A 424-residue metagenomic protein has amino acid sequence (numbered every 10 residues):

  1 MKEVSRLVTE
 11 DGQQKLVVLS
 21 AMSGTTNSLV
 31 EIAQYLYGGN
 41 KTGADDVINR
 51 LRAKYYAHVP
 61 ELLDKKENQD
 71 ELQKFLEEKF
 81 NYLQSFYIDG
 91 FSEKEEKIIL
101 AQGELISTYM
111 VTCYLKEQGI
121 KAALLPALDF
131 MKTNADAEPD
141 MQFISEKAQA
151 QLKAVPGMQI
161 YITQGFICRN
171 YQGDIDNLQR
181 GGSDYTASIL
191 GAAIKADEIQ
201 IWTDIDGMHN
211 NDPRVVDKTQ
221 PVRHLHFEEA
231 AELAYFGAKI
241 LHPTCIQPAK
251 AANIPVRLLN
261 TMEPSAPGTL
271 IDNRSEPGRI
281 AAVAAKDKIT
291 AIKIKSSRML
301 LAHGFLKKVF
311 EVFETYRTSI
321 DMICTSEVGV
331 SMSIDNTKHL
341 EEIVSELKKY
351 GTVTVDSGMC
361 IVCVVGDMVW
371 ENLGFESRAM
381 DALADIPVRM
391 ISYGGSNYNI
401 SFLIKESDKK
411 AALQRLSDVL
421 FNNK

Functional and structural regions predicted by a protein language model:
M1-H242, I246, K405: Nucleotide/pyrophosphate-binding catalytic subdomain
Q14-V17, Y56, I98, K121-A123 (+15 more regions): Structural motif
Y35-G38, A251, P255, D418 (+1 more regions): Short, well-ordered loop/turn and helix-capping segments at boundaries between secondary-structure elements and domains
H226-D272, E276-K295: A conserved active-site cap/scaffold subdomain adjacent to cofactor or substrate pockets
S265-K424: A conserved regulatory-domain signal marking ACT and ACT-like small-molecule sensing domains and adjacent regulatory
